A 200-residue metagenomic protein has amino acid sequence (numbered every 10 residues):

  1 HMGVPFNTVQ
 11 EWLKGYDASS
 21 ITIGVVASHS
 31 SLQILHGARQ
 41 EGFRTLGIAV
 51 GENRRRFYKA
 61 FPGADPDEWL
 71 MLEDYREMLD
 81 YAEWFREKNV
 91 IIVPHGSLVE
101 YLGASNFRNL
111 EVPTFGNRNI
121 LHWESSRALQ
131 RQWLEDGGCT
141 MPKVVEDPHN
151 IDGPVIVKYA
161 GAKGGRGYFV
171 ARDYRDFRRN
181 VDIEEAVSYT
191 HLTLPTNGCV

Functional and structural regions predicted by a protein language model:
M2-Q10: Positively charged, low-complexity intrinsically disordered leader regions
V9-R39: N-terminal phosphate-binding or glycine-rich loops at protein starts, especially the Walker A/P-loop of NTPases
G47: Short beta-strand "acidic-cap" motif of Rossmann-like dinucleotide-binding folds
V50-I156, A162-K163, D173: Conserved N-proximal alpha/beta basic substrate-recognition cap immediately N-terminal to, or forming the N-lobe
P154-D182, L192: Glycine-rich phosphate-binding loop of ATP-grasp-fold ATP-dependent ligases
E184-A186: Catalytic core of tubulin tyrosine ligase-like
T190-T196: Conserved small/polar residues in nucleotide/adenosyl-binding loops
